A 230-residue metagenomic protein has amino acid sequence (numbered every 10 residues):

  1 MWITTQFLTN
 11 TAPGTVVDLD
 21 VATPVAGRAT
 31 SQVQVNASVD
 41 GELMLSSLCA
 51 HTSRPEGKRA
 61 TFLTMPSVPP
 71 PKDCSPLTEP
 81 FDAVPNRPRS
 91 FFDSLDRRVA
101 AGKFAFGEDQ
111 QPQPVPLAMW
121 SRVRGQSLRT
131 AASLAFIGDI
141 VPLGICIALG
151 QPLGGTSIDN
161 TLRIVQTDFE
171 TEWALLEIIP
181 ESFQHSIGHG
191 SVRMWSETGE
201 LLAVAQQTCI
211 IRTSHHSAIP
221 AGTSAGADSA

Functional and structural regions predicted by a protein language model:
M1-A230: Terminal targeting signals and extreme-terminal segments of soluble enzymes
